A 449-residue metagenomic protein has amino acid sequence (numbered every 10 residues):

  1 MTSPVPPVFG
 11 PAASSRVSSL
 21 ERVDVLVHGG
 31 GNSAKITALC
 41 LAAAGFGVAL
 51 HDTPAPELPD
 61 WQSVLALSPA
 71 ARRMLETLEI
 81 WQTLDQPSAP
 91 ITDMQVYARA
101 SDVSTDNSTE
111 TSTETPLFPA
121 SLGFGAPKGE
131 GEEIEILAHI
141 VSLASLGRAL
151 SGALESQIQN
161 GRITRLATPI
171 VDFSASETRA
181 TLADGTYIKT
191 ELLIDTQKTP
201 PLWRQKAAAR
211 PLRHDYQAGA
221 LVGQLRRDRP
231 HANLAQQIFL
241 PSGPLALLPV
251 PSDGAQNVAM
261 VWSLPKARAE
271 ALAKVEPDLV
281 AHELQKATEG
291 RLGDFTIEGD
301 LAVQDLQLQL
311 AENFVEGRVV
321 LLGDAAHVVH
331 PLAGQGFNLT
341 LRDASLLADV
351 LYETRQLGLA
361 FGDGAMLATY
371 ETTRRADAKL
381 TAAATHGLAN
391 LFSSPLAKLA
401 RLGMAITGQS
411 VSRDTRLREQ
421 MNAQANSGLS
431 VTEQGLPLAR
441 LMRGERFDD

Functional and structural regions predicted by a protein language model:
P4-P11, A175-R179, D300-Q309: Short gly/ser/thr-rich secondary-structure transition/capping motifs
V5-P11, V17-L26, G30-T92, Y97 (+2 more regions): Glycine-rich FAD cofactor-binding loop and adjacent beta-loop-alpha segment at the N-terminus of flavoprotein
V5-V8, D349-D449: C-terminal helical "tail/cap" subdomain of flavin- and related membrane-associated enzymes
F9, S18-E21, L84-A207, L212-A220: Conserved N-terminal helical subregion
L50-H51, L193, L322, V329: Generic enzyme active-site microenvironment
L75, Y187, L192-G293, E298-L301: Conserved FAD-binding catalytic core of PHBH/FMO-like flavoproteins
A271-T354, F361-G362: FAD/FMN-dependent oxidoreductases across multiple families
